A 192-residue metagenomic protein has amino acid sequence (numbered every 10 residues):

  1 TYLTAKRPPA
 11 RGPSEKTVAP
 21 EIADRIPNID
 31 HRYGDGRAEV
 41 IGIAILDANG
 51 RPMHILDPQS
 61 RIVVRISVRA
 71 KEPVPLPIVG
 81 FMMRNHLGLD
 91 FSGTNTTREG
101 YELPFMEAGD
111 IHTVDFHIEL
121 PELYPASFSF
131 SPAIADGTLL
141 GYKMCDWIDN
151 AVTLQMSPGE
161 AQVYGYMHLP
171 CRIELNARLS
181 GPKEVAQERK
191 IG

Functional and structural regions predicted by a protein language model:
T1-G192: Localized sequence-composition bias
